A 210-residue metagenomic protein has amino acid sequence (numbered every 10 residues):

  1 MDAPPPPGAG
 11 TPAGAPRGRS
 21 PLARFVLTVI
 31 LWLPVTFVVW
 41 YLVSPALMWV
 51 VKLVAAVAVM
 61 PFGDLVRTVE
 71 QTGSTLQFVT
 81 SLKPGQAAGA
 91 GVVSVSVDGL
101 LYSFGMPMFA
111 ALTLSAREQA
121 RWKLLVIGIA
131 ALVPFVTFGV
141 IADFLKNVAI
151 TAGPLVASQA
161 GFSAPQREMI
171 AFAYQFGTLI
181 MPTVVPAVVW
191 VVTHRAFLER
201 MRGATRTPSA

Functional and structural regions predicted by a protein language model:
D2-A210: Hydrophobic N-terminal alpha-helices or hydrophobic patches in metabolic proteins across all domains of life
